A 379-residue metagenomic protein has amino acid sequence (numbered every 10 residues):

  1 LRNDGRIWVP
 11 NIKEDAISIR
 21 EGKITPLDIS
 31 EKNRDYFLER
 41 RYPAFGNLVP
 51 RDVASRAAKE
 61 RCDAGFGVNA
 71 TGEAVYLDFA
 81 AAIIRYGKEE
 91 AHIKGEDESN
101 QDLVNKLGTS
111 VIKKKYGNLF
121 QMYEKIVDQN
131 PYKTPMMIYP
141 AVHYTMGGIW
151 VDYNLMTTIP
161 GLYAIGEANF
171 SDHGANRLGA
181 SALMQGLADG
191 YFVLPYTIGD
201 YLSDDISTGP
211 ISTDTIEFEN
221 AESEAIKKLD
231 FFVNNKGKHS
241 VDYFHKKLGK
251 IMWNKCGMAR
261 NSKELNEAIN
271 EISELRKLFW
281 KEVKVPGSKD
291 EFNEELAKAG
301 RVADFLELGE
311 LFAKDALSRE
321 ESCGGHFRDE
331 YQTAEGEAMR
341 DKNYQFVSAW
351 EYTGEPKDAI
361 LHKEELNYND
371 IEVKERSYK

Functional and structural regions predicted by a protein language model:
L1-Q121, Y196-G199: An anion/pyrophosphate-binding glycine-rich loop and adjacent beta-alpha core in soluble alpha-beta enzymes
L1-R2, M137-T145, I206-K228, G325-E337: A glycine-rich phosphate-binding loop feature that marks nucleotide/adenosyl-phosphate handling sites
S30, V151-D152, E320: Hydrophobic alpha-helical segments, especially N-terminal targeting/anchoring helices
P43-L48, D52, D102-K113, M136 (+10 more regions): Hydrophobic alpha-helical scaffolding
V142-A164, A168-N169: FAD-binding beta-loop-beta segment adjacent to the flavin cofactor pocket
I159, S171-T197: A conserved FAD-binding loop/helix module that cradles the flavin
D200-E291: Long, amphipathic alpha-helical stalk/connector segments used for oligomerization, subunit docking, or mechanical
L278-K379: C-terminal amphipathic alpha-helical interaction region
